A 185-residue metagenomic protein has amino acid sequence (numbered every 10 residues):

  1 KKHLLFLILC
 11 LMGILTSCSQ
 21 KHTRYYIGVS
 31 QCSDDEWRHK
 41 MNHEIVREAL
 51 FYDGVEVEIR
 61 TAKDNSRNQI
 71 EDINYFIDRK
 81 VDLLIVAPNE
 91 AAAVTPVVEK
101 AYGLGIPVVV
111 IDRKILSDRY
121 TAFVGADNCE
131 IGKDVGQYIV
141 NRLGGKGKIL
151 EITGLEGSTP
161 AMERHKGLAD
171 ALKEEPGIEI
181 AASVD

Functional and structural regions predicted by a protein language model:
K1-L5: Bacterial N-terminal signal peptides that target proteins for export
F6-I14: Bacterial N-terminal signal peptides
C18-D185: A residue-level marker of the well-folded mature domains of exported/periplasmic proteins
